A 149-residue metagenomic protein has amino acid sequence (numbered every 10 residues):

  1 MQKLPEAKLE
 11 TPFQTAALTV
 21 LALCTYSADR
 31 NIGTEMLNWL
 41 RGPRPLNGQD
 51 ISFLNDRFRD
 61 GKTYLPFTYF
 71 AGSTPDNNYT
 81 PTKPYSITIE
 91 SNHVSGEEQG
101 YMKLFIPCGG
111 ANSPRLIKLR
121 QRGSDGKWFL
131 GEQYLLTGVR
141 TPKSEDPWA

Functional and structural regions predicted by a protein language model:
M1-A71: Core segments of small alpha/beta cavity-forming domains
A17-A22, S86-T88, K103-F105, P114-K118 (+1 more regions): Ordered hydrophobic segments in well-structured contexts
S52-N112: Surface-exposed, charged secondary-structure patches
P107-W148: Short beta-strand edge/turn micro-motifs at domain boundaries
